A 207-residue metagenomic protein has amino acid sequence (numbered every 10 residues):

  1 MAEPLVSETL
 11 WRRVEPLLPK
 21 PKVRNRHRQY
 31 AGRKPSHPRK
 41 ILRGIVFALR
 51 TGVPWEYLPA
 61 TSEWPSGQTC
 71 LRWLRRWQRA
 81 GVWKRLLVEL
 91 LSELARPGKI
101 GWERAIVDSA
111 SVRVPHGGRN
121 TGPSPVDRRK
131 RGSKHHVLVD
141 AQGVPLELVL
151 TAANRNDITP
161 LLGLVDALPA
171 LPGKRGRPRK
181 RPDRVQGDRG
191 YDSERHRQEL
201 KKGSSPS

Functional and structural regions predicted by a protein language model:
M1-S207: Short alpha-helical elements
